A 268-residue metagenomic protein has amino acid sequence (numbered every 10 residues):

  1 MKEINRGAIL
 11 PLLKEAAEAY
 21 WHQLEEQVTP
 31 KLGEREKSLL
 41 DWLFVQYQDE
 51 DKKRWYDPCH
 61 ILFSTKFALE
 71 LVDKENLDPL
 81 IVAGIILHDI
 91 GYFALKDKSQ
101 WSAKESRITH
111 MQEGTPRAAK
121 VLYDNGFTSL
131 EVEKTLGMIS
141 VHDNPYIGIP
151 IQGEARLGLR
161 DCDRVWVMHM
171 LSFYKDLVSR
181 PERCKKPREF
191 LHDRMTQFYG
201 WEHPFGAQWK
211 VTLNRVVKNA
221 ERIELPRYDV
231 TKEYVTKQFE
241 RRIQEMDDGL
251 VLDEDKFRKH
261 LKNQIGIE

Functional and structural regions predicted by a protein language model:
K2-E26, D49-L77, L87, D97 (+1 more regions): Divalent metal-dependent phosphate-bond-processing catalytic cores, especially two-metal-ion Mg2+/Mn2+ enzymes that act
P30-L32: Basic/hydrophobic alpha-helical interface regions
L40-D49: Short glycine/proline-rich turn/loop motifs
L43, M138-I139, L159: A generic structural signal for nonpolar/aromatic side chains embedded in well-ordered alpha-helices
W55, W101-T109, G126: Short coil/turn segments at secondary-structure boundaries
S64-A68, I108-D124: An active-site-proximal "capping" alpha-helix that borders the catalytic cofactor pocket
D78-S99, A103, H110, G114 (+1 more regions): His-Asp-centered metal-binding catalytic motifs of divalent-metal-dependent phosphohydrolases/nucleases
R117-E154: Hydrophobic, well-structured mid-protein blocks that either form specific transmembrane helices
